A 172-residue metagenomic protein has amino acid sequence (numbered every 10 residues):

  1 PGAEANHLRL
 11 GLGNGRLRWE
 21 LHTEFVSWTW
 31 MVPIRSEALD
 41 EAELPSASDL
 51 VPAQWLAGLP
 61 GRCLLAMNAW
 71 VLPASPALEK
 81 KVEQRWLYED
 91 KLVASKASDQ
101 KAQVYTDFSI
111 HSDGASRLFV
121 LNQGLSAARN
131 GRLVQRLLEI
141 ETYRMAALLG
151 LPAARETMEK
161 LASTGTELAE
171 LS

Functional and structural regions predicted by a protein language model:
P1-L21: General N-terminal leader/first-domain-start detector
E20, M31-S172: Extended alpha-helical interaction modules
